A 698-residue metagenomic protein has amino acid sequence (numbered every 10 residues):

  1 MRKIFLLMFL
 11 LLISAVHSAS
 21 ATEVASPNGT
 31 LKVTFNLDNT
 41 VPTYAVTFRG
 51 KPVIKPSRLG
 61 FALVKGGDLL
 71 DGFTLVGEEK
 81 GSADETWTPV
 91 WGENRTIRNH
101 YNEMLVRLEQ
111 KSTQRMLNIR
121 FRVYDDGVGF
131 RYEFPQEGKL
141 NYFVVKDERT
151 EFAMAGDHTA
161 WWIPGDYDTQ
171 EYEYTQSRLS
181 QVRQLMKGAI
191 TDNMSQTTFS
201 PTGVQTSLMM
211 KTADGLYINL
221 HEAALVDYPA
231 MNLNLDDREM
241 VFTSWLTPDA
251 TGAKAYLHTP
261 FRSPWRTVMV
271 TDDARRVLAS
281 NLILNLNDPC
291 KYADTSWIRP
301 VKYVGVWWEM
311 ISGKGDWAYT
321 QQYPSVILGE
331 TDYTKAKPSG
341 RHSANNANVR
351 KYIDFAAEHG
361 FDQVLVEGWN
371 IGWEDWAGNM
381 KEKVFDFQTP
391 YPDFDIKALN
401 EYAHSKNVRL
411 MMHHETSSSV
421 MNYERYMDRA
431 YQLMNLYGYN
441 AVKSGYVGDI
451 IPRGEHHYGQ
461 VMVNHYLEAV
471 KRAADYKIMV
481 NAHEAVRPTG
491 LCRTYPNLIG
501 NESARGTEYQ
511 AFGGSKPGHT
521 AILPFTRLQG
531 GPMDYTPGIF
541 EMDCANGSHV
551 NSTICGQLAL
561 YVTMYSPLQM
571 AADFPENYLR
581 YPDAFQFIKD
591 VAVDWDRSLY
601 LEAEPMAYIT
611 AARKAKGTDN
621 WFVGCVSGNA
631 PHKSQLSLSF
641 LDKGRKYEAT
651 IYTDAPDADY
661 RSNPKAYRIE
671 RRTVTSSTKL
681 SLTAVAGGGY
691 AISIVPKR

Functional and structural regions predicted by a protein language model:
L6-A15: Bacterial N-terminal signal peptides
E23-A293: N-terminal accessory beta-strand-rich subdomains and adjacent acidic, glycine-rich linkers that precede catalytic cores
H258-K351, H359, Q363: An acidic-aromatic substrate-binding cleft motif
N348-W369, L436-N440: Catalytic domains of carbohydrate-active enzymes, especially glycoside hydrolases
E367-T553: Aromatic- and carboxylate-enriched substrate-binding clefts and catalytic-loop regions of carbohydrate-active enzymes
C555-E602: Catalytic cores of secreted or luminal carbohydrate-active enzymes
P605-Y647, Y690-S693: Carbohydrate-binding surface patches
R671-R698: C-terminal beta-strand-rich structural cap/linker in extracellular carbohydrate-active enzymes
